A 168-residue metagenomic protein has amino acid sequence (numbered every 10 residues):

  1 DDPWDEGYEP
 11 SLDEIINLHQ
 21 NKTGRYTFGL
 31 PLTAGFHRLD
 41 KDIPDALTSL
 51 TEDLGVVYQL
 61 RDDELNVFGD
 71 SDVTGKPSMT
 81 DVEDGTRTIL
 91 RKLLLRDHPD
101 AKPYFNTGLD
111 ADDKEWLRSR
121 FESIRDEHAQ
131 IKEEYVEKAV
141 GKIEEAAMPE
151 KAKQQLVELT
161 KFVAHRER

Functional and structural regions predicted by a protein language model:
D1-R168: All-alpha prenyltransferase/terpene-synthase fold signal
